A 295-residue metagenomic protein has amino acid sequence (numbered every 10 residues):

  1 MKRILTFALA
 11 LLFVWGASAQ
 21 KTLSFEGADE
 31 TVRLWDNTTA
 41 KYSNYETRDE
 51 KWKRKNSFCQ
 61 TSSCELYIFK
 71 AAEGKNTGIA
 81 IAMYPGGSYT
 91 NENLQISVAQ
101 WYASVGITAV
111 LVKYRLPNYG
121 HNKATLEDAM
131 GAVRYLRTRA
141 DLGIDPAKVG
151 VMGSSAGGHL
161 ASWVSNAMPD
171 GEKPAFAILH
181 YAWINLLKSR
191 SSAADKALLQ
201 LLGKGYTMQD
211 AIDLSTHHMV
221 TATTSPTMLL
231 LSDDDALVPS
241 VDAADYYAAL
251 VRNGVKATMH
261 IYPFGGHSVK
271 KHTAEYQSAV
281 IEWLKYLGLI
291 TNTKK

Functional and structural regions predicted by a protein language model:
K21-K75: N-terminal cap/lid segment of alpha/beta-hydrolase-fold proteins
R48, W52-K53, A182-M219, S225: Mobile cap/lid helix-loop segments that gate and shape the active-site cleft of serine hydrolases
T77-G86: Short beta-strand element of the alpha/beta-hydrolase
N91-L94, V98, V110-K148, K270-E275: Catalytic nucleophile-loop/oxyanion-hole region of alpha/beta-hydrolase and closely related hydrolase-like folds
G131-A193, A211: Primarily recognizes the serine-hydrolase "nucleophile elbow" in alpha/beta-hydrolase and SGNH/GDSL folds
T223, L229-L231, D235: Short beta-strand/loop motif that positions the catalytic acidic residue of the alpha/beta-hydrolase fold
A236-D245: Conserved alpha/beta-hydrolase "acid-adjacent" motif
A244-K295: C-terminal catalytic histidine-bearing segment of alpha/beta-hydrolase fold enzymes
